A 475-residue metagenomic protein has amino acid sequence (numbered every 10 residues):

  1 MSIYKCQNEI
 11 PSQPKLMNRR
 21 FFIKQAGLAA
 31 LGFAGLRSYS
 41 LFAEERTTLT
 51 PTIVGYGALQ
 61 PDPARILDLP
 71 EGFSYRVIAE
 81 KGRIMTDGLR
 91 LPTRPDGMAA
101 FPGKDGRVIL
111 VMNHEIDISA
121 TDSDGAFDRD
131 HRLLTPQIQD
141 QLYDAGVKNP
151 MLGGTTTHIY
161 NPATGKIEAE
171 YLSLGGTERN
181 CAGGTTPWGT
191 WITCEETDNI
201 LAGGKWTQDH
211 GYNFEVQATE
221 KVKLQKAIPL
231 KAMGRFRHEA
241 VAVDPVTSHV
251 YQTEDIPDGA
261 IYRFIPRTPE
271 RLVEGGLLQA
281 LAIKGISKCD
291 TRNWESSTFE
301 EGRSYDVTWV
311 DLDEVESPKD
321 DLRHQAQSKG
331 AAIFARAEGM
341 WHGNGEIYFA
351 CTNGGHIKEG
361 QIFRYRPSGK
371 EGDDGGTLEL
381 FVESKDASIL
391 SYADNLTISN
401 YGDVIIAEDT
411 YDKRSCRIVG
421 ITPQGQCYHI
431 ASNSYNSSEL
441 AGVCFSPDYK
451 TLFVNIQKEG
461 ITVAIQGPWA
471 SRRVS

Functional and structural regions predicted by a protein language model:
M1-F21: N-terminal secretory signal peptides
P11-S12, Q25-E338, H342-S475: Conserved small-residue
